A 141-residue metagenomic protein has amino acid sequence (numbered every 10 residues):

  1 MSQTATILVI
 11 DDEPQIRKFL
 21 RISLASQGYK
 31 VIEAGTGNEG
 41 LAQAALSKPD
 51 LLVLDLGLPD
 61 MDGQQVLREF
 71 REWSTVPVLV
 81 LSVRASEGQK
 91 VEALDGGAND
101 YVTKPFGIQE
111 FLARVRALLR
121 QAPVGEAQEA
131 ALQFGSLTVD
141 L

Functional and structural regions predicted by a protein language model:
Q3-L8, A117-L141: Short, Lys/Arg-enriched segments at the junction into DNA-binding effector domains of transcriptional regulators
R17, P59, S86, K104: The feature encodes the CheY-like receiver
K18-S26: Charged docking surfaces used in two-component/phosphorelay signaling
G28-T36, Q43: Short hydrophobic/Thr-rich beta-strand motif most characteristic of the beta2 strand and flanking loop of CheY-like
T36-E39, D62-Q65, F70, Q89: Acidic catalytic/metal-coordinating carboxylates
A45-S47, E69-V76, G96: Conserved phosphotransfer cores of two-component systems
S47-V53, L58: Active-site beta3 strand of CheY-like receiver
